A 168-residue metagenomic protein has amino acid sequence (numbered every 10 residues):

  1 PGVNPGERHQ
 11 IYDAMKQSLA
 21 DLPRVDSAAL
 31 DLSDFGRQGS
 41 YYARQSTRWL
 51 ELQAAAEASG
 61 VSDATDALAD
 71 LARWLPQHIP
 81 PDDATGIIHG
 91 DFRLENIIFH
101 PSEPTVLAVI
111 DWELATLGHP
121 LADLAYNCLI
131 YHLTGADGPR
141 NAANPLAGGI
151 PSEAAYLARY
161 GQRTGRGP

Functional and structural regions predicted by a protein language model:
P1-I87, P101-E103: ATP-binding pocket architecture of kinase catalytic cores
D31, T116-G118: Short catalytic/ligand-binding loop motif for oxyanion handling, primarily in non-cytosolic enzymes, centered on
R37, R166-P168: All-alpha amphipathic helical-bundle segments outside canonical DNA-binding/catalytic cores that form hydrophobic
G86, T105-A108, P120: Protein kinase-like catalytic core scaffold
I87-H89, L94: Catalytic-loop of the protein kinase fold
I97-F99: Hydrophobic residue at the +6 position relative to the catalytic HRD Asp in the kinase catalytic loop
I110-A115: Activation of the activation-loop gatekeeper triad in protein kinase-fold domains
A122-G165: Active-site activation/catalytic loop segments of kinase-like enzymes and analogous catalytic loops in related
